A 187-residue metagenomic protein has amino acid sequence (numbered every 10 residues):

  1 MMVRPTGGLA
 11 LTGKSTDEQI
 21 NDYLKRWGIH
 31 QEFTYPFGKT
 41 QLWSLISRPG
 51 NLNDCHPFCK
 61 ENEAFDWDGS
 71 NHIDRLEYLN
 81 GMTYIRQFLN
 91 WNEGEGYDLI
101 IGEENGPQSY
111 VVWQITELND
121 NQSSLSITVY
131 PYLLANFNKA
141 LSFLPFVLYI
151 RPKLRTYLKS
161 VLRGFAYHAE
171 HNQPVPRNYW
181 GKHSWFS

Functional and structural regions predicted by a protein language model:
M2-W67, F186-S187: Hydrophobic ligand-binding cavity/cleft-lining segments
P5, A10-T12, E103-S160, Y167 (+2 more regions): Beta-strand/loop substructures that line and gate deep hydrophobic ligand-binding cavities in soluble
K25-W27, D68, N80, P107 (+1 more regions): Residue-level preference for beta-strand/loop junctions
G28-H30, G81-R86, P107-V112: Short, surface-exposed coil-to-beta transition loops
Q41-I46, L52, D74, F88 (+3 more regions): Hydrophobic pocket/interface hotspot
H72-L79, D98-E104: Short beta-strand segments that buttress and anchor functional surface loops
N92-G96, D120: Short, conserved beta-turn/loop elements at beta-strand boundaries and strand-helix junctions
V175-S187: Charge-rich (especially acidic), low-complexity segments
